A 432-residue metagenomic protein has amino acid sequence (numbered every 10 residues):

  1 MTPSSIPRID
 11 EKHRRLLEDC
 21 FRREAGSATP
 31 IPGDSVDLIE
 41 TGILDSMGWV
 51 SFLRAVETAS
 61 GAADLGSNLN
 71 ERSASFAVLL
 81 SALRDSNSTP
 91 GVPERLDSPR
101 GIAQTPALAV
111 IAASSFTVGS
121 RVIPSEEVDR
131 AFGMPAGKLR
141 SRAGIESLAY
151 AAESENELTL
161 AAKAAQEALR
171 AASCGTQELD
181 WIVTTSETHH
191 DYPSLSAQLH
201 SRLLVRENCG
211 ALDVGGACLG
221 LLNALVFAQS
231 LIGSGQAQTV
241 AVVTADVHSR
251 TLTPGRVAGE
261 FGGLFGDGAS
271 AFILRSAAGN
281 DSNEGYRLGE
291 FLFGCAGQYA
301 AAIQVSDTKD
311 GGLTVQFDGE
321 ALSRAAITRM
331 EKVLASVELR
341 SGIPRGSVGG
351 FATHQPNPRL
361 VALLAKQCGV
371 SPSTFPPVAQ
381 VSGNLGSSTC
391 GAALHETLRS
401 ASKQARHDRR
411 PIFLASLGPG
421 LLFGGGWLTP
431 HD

Functional and structural regions predicted by a protein language model:
T2-S98: Phosphopantetheine-dependent thiolation modules in NRPS/PKS and related acyl-activating systems
L96-E153, R256-T328, K332, L417 (+1 more regions): Condensing-enzyme catalytic core mediating Claisen C-C bond formation in acyl metabolism
I111, E153-G216, R340-V361: Conserved beta-ketoacyl condensing-enzyme motif
A112, T185, G215, V240-D246 (+2 more regions): Short beta-strand segments
F132-R140, D191-V205, V242-T251, V305-D307 (+1 more regions): Acidic-glycine-rich active-site phosphate/pyrophosphate-binding loop
I145-E146, E178-W181, S201-G215, T251-V257 (+1 more regions): Glycine/charged-rich beta-loop-alpha catalytic/anionic-binding loops adjacent to active sites
L158, A162, T188-H189, R206 (+2 more regions): Claisen-condensing/thiolase-fold acyl-transfer catalytic domains that form or cleave C-C bonds in fatty acid
G233-G266: Flexible, glycine-rich active-site loops centered on histidine and acidic residues that chelate a metal or position
